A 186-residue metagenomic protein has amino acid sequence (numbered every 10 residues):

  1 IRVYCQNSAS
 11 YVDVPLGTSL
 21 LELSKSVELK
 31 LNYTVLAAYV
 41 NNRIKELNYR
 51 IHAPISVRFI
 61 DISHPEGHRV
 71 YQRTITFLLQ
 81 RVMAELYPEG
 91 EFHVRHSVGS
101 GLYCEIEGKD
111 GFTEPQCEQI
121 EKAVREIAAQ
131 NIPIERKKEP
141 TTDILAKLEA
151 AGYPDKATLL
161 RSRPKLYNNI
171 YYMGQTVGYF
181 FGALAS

Functional and structural regions predicted by a protein language model:
S8-T18: Short, contiguous acidic and Ser/Thr-rich linear segments
G17-K30: Short amphipathic, charge-patterned alpha-helical segments
S24-V27, H68-L86: Active/ligand-binding-proximal structured segments within catalytic/core domains that scaffold catalytic residues
V35-Y49: Short acidic beta-strand-loop surface patches of small beta-rich interaction domains
A53-V57: Loop/turn positions that initiate beta-strands
R58-S63, S100-G111: Short, hydrophobic beta-strand segments
Y87-G99, E114: Short, flexible active-site-proximal loops enriched in glycine and acidic residues
V98, E107-S186: Non-catalytic interaction/regulatory segments
